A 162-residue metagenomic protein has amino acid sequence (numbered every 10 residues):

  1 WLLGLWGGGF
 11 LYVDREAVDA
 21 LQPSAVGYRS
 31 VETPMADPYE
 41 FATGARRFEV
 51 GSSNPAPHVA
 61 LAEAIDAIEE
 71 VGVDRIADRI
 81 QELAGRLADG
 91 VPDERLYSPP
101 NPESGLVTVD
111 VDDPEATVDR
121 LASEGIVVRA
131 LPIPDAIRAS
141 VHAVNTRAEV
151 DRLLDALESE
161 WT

Functional and structural regions predicted by a protein language model:
W1-E32: Active-site PLP attachment segment
D14-E16, D112, V144: Residue-level recognition of strand-loop junctions within catalytic nucleotide-signaling folds
A42-R86: Structural signature of PLP-dependent enzymes
A45, P102-L106, P134-R138: Short, solvent-exposed beta-strand edge segments and adjacent coil->beta transition regions
H58-L61, P114, V150: A general structural signal for well-ordered alpha-helical segments in protein cores
A77-Q81, G85-A88, P92-E124, L131: Conserved PLP-binding catalytic core of the aspartate aminotransferase-like
R120-E124, R129-T162: PLP-dependent enzyme catalytic core of the Aspartate aminotransferase-like
